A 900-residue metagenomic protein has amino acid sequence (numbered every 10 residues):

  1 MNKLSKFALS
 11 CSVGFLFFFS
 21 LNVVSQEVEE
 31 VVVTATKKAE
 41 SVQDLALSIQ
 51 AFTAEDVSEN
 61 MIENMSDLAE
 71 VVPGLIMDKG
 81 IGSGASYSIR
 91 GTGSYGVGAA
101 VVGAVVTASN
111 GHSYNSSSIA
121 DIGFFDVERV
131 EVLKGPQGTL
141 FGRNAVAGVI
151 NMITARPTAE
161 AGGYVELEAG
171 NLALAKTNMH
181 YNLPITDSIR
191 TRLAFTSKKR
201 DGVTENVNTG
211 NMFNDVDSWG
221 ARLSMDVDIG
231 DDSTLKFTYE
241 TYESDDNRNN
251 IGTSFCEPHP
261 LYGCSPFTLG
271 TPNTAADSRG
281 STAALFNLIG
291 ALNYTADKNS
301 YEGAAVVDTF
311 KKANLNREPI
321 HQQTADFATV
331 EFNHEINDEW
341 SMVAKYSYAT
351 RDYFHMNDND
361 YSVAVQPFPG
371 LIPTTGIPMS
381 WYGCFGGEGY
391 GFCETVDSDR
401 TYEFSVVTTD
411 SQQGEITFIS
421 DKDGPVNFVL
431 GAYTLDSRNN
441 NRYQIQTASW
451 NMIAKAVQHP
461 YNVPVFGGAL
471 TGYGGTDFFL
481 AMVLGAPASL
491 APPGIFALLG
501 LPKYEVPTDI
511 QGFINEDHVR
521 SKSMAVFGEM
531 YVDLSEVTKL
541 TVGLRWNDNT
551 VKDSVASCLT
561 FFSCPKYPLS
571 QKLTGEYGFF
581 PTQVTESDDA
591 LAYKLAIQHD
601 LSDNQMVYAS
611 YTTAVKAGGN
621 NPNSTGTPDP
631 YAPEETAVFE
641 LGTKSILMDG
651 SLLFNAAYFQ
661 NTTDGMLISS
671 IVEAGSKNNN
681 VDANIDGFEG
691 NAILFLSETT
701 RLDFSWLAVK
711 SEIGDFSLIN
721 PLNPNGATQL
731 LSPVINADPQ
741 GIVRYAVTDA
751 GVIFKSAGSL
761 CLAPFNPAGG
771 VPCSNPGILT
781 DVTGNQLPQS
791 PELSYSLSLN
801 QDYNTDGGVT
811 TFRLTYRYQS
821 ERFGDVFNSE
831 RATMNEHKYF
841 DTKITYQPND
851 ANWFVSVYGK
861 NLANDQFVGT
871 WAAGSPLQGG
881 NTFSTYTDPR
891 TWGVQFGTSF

Functional and structural regions predicted by a protein language model:
Q26-E160, L641: Acidic, small-polar-rich N-terminal luminal/periplasmic segments of exported/outer-membrane proteins
V102-A104, S116, F125-K134, T139-A221 (+4 more regions): Outer-membrane beta-barrel translocator/receptor signature
T204-M212, N249-N314, D360-F404, Q446-I514 (+5 more regions): Solvent-exposed loop segments that connect transmembrane elements
D228, F418-D421, N427-S437, F466-G467 (+4 more regions): Structural signature of Gram-negative outer-membrane beta-barrels, strongest in the C-terminal barrel of TonB-dependent
D245, T253, S405, R438 (+8 more regions): Surface-exposed extracellular loop regions of Gram-negative outer-membrane beta-barrel proteins, predominantly
E331-N337, S341-S347, D352-N357, D600-K616 (+1 more regions): Membrane-embedded beta-barrel scaffold of Gram-negative outer-membrane proteins
N439, I445-A454, L702, S711 (+2 more regions): C-terminal beta-signal and adjacent terminal beta-strands/loops of Gram-negative outer-membrane beta-barrel proteins
E536-L540, A657-T662, N679-V826, Q895-S899: Gram-negative outer-membrane beta-barrel transporters
